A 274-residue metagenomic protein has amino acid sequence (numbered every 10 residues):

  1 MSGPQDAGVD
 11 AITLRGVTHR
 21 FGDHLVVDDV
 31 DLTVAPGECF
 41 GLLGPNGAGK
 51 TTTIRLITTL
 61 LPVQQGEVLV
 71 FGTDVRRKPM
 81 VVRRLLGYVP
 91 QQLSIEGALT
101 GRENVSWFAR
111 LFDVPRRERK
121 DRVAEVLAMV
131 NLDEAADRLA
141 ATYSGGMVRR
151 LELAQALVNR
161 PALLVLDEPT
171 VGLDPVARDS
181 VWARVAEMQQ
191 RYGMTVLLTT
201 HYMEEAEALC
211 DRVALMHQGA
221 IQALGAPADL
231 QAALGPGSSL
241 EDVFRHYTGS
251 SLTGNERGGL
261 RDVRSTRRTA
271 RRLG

Functional and structural regions predicted by a protein language model:
S106, R110, R117-A135: Conserved ABC ATPase "signature" region
L139-Y143: Conserved ABC ATPase signature
R160: Conserved catalytic motifs of ABC-family nucleotide-binding domains
L164-D167: Catalytic Walker B motif of ABC-type/P-loop ATPase nucleotide-binding domains
D179-Y192: Helical segment within the ABC ATPase nucleotide-binding domain
L224-G225: ABC ATPase "signature
